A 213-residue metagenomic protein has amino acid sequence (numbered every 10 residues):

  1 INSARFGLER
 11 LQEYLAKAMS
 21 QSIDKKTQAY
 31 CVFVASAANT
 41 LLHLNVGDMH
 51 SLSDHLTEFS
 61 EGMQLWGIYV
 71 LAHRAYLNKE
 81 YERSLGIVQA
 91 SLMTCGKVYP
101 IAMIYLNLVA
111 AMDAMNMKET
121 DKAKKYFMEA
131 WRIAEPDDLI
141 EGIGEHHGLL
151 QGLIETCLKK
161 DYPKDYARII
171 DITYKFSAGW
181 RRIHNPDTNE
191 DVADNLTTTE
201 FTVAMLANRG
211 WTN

Functional and structural regions predicted by a protein language model:
I1-I183: Helix-coil-helix junctions within alpha-helical repeat/solenoid scaffolds
H184-N213: Helix-turn-helix DNA-binding segment
